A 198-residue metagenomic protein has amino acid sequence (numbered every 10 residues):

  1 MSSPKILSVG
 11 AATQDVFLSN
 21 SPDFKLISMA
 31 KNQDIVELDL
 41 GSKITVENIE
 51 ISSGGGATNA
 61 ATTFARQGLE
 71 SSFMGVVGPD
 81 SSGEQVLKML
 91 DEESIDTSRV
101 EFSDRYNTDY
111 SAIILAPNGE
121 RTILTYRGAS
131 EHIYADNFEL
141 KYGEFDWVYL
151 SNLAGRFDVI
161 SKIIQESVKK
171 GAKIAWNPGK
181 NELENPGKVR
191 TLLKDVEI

Functional and structural regions predicted by a protein language model:
M1-M74: Glycine-rich phosphate/adenosyl-contacting loop at the front of the ribokinase-like
P4, D91, T108-Y110: Change "...and in nucleic-acid phosphodiester-cleaving endonucleases..." to "...and in nucleic-acid processing enzymes
K5, E70-S72, D96, A172-A175 (+1 more regions): Residues at the starts of beta-strands that form the adenosine-phosphate
V9-A11, V76-P79, F102, L115-P117 (+2 more regions): Cofactor-binding loop segments of dinucleotide-utilizing enzymes, especially the Rossmann-like FAD- and NAD(P)+-binding
S42, E70-R99: A glycine-rich beta-to-alpha transition motif near the start of alpha/beta enzyme domains, typified by
A65, D91, V168-K169: Anion (oxyanion) recognition and catalysis
S98-S103, I113-F157: Conserved phosphate-binding/catalytic loop of the ribokinase/pfkB sugar-kinase fold
W147-I198: Conserved beta-alpha-beta core of the PfkB/ribokinase-like small-molecule kinase fold
